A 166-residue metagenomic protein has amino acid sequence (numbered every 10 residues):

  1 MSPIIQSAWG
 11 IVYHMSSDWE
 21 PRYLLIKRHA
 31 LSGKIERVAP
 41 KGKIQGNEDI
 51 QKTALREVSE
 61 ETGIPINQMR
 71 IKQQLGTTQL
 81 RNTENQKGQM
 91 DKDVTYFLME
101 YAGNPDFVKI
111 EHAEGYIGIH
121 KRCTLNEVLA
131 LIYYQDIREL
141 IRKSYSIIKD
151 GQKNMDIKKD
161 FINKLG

Functional and structural regions predicted by a protein language model:
M1-P40: N-terminal strand-loop-strand
M15, A102, S146: Residue-level marker of positions within ordered structural domains that often coincide with functionally constrained
W19, G63-I64, D150-K153: A generic secondary-structure boundary signal that marks alpha-helix termini
G33-K34, N47, S144, I148: A periodicity- and composition-biased signal for non-globular, repetitive helical segments
K34-V38, G118-I119, R142: A short, polar/proline- and glycine-enriched secondary-structure boundary/capping micro-motif
E36, P40, G46, E84-Q86 (+1 more regions): Functional cleft and adjacent loop/helix regions within the main domain that mediate ligand binding or catalysis
K43-E139: Unchanged
I132-G166: Charged phosphate-binding loop/patch that engages nucleotide di/tri-phosphates or the phosphate backbone of nucleic
